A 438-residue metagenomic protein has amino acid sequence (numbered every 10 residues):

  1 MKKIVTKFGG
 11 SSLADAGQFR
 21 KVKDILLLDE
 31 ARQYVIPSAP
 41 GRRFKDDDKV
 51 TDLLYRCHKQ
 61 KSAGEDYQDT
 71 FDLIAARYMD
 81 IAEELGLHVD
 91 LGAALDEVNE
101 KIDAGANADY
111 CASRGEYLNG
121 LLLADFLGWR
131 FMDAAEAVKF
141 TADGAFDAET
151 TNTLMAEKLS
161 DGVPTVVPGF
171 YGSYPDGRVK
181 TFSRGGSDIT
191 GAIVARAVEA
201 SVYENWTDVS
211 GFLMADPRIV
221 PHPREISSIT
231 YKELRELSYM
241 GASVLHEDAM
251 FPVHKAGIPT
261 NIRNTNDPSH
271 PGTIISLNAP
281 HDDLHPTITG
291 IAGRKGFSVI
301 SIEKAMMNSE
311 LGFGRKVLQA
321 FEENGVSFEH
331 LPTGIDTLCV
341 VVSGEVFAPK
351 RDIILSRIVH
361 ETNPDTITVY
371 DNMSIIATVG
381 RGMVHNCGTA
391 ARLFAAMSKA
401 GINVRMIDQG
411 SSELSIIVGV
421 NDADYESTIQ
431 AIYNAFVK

Functional and structural regions predicted by a protein language model:
M1-L245, M250, S343, G419-N421: Nucleotide/pyrophosphate-binding catalytic subdomain
K2-I4, R32-V35, W129-R130, V163-V166 (+13 more regions): Structural motif
P40-G41, V209-G211, T260, N264-S269 (+3 more regions): Glycine-rich beta-alpha junction loops
R42, V138-F140, G211-F212, P268-H270 (+2 more regions): Short secondary-structure capping/turn micro-motifs that flank functional sites
L245-E247, A256, N261-I274, A348-R351: Surface-exposed amphipathic alpha-helical tracts and adjacent flexible/coil segments at the periphery of soluble enzymes
P271-K438: A conserved regulatory-domain signal marking ACT and ACT-like small-molecule sensing domains and adjacent regulatory
